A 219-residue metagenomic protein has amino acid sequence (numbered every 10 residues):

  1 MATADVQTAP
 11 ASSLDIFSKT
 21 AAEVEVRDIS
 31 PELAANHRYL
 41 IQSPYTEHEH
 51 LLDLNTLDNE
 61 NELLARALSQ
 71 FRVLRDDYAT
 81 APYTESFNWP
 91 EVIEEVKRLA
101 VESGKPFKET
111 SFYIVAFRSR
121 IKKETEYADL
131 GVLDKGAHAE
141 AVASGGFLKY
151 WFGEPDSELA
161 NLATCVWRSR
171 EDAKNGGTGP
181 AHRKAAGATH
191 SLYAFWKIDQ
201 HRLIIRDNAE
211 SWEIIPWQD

Functional and structural regions predicted by a protein language model:
M1-G153, R202-D219: Short S/T/G/P-rich N-terminal loop/turn motif that feeds into the first structured element of a domain
V115-S119, W151-G179: Short, well-ordered beta-strand segments in beta-rich or mixed alpha/beta enzyme and ligand-binding folds
R170-W217: Short, Lys/Arg-rich amphipathic alpha-helical interaction segments that bind nucleic acids or acidic protein surfaces
